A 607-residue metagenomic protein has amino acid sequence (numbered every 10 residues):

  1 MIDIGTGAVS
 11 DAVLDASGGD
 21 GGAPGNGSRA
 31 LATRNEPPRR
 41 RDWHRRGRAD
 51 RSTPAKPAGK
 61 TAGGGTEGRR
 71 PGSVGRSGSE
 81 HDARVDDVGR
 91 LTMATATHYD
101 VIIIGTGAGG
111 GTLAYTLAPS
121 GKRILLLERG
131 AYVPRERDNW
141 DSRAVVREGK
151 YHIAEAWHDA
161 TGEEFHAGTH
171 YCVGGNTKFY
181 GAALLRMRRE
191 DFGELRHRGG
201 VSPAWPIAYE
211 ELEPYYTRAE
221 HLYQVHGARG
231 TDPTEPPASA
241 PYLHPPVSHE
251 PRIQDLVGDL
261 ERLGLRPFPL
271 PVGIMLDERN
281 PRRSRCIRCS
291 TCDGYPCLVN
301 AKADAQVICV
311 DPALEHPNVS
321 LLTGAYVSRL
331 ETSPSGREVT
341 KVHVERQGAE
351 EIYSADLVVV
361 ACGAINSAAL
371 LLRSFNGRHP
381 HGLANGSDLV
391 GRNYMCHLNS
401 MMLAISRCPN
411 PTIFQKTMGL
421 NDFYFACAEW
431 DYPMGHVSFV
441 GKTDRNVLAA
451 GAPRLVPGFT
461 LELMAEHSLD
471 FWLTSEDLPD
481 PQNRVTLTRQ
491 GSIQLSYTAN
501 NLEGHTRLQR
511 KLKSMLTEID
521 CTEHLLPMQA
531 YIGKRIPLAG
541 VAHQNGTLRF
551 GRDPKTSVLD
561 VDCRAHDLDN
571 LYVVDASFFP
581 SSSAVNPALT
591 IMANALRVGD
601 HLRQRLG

Functional and structural regions predicted by a protein language model:
G18-E80: Compositionally biased, low-complexity flexible segments
R76-V101, P119-S120, Q604-G607: Extreme N-terminal leader/targeting segments of oxidoreductases
A94-R218, A325, V344, N366 (+2 more regions): N-terminal glycine-rich phosphate/pyrophosphate-binding loop and immediately adjacent elements
P119, G130-R135, W140, H316 (+6 more regions): Glycine-rich loop(s) and the adjacent beta-strand/alpha-helix scaffold that form part
T161-G168, W205-Y209, S387-R507, V541-Q544 (+2 more regions): FAD cofactor-binding and catalytic pocket of flavoenzymes
R196-G324, A530, R535-G540, R549: Conserved redox-cofactor binding core of oxidoreductases
P269-G273, R288-C292, S328-E331, N500-S582 (+1 more regions): A glycine-rich dinucleotide-binding beta-alpha-beta segment and adjacent secondary-structure elements that constitute
S581-L602: A conserved FAD-binding loop/helix module that cradles the flavin
